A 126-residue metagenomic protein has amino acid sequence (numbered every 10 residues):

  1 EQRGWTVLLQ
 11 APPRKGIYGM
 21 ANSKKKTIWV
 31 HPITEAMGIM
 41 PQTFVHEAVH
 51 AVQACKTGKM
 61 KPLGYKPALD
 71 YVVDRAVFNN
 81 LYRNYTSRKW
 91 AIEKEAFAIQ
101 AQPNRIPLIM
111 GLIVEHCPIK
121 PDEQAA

Functional and structural regions predicted by a protein language model:
E1-K15, K61-A126: Metalloprotease/metallohydrolase-associated module, dominated by Zn2+-dependent proteases
G4, N22-K25: Short, solvent-exposed coil/turn segments at beta-strand boundaries
A11-P13, P32-T34, T57: A mature extracytoplasmic/lumenal domain signature
G19: OB-fold/S1-family RNA-binding modules
K25-F44: Short pre-active-site segment immediately N-terminal to the catalytic Zn-binding motif
I39, T43, E47, A91 (+1 more regions): Extracytoplasmic/secreted proteins, especially bacterial periplasmic and envelope-associated proteins
A48-Y65: Catalytic Zn2+-binding segment of zinc metalloproteases
